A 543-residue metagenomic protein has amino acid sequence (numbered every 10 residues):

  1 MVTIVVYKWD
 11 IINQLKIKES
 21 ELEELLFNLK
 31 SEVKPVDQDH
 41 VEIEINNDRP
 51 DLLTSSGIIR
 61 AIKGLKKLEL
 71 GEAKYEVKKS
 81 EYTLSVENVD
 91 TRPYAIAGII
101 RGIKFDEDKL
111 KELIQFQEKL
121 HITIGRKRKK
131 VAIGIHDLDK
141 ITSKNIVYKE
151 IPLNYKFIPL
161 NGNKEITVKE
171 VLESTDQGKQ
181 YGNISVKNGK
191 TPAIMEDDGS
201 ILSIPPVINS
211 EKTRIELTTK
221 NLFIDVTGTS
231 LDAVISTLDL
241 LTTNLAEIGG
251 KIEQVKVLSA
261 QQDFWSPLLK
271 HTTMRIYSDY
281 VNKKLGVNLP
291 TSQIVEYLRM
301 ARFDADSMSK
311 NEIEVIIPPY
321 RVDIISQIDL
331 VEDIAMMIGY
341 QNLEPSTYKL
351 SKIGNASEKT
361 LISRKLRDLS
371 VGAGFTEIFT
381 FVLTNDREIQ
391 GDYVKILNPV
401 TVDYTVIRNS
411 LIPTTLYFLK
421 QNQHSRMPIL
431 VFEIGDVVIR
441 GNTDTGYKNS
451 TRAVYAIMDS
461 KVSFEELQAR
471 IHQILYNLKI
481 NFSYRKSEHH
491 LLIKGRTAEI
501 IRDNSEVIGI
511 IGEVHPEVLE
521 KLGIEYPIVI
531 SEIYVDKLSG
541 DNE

Functional and structural regions predicted by a protein language model:
M1-T3, V33-K34, E87-R92, E211-E216 (+3 more regions): Short, flexible, solvent-exposed loop/turn segments with mixed acidic/basic and small polar residues
M1-V2, K18-E24, S309-K310, D503-N504 (+1 more regions): Polar low-complexity intrinsically disordered regions
T3-N13, A469-Q473: Surface-exposed beta-strand/loop patches in extracellular or lumenal glycoproteins
K8-E42, N46-A97, K129, M274-Y277 (+1 more regions): Extended, well-folded interaction surfaces typified by the phenylalanyl-tRNA synthetase beta subunit core
K67, A97-L268, T273, T376-E543: TRNA-recognition modules of translation machinery and tRNA-sensing kinases, especially anticodon-binding
